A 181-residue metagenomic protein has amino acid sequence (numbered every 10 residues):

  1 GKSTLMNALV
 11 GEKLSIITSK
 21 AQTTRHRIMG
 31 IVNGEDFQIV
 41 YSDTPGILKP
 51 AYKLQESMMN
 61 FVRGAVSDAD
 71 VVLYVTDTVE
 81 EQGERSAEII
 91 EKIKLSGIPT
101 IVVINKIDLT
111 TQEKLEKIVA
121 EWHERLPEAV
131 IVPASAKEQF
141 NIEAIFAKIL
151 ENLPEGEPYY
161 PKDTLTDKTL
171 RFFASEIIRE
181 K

Functional and structural regions predicted by a protein language model:
G1-S67, T76: Conserved G1/Walker A P-loop phosphate-binding module
L5, V72-L73, I145: Hydrophobic packing within well-folded, soluble alpha/beta domains
E12, I31-E35, P50, A65-V72 (+3 more regions): Conserved, well-folded catalytic cores of nucleic-acid-processing and energy-transducing macromolecular machines
A21-T23, P45-L48, T78-Q82, I107-T110 (+1 more regions): Conserved nucleotide-binding/hydrolysis micro-motifs of P-loop NTPases
D36, S57-I131: Conserved C-terminal guanine-recognition region of P-loop GTPase G domains, centered on the G4
I98-P99, D108-T166, L170: Canonical P-loop GTPase G-domain recognition
L170-K181: P-loop NTP-binding site
